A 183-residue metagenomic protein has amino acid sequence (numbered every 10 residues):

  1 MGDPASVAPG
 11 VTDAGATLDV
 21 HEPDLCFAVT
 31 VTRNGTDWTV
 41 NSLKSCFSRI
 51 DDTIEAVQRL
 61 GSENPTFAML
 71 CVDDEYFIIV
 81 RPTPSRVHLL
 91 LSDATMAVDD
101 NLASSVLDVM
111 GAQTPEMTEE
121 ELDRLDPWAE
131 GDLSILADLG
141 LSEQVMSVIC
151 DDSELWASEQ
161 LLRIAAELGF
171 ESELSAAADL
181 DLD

Functional and structural regions predicted by a protein language model:
M1-L43: Short, extreme N-terminal leader segments that mark the start of a protein/domain
D3, C46-F47, S105-D108: Exposed acidic/polar residues on beta-strands and adjacent loops within beta-sheet cores, strongest in beta-propeller
A16, T53, P65, L125-P127 (+1 more regions): Residue-level detector of functional hotspots within protein domains
L18-P23, G35-L102: Compact, well-ordered interaction domains used in eukaryotic information-processing assemblies
A28-T30, M69, V106: Generic structural hydrophobic/aromatic packing signal, biased to beta-strands
V29-V31, D52, V80, A137-L139: Short amphipathic alpha-helical segments, especially helix-boundary/capping motifs
D99-D183: Charged, compositionally biased boundary regions
